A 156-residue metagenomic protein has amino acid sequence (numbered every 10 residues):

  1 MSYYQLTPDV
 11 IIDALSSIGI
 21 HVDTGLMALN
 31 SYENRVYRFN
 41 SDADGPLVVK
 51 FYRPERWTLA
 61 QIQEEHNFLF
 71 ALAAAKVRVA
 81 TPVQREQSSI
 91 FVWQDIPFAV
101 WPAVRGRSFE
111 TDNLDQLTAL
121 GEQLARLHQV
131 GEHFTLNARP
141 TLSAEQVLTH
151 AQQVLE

Functional and structural regions predicted by a protein language model:
M1-V22: Juxta-kinase regulatory segment immediately upstream of eukaryotic protein kinase catalytic domains
S2-Y3, T24-M27, R53-A60: A short N-terminal beta->alpha junction/helix N-cap motif
V10-S17, R38, E64-A71: Residue-level detector of alpha-helical secondary structure
I18-N40: ATP-binding glycine-rich phosphate-binding loop
L26-L29, T81-Q84, P140: Short beta-strand
S31-Y32, S88-S89, S143-A144: Short secondary-structure capping/turn micro-motifs that flank functional sites
S41-L136: ATP-binding pocket architecture of kinase catalytic cores
P140-E156: Active-site catalytic-loop/activation-segment of kinase and kinase-like phosphoryl-transfer enzymes
